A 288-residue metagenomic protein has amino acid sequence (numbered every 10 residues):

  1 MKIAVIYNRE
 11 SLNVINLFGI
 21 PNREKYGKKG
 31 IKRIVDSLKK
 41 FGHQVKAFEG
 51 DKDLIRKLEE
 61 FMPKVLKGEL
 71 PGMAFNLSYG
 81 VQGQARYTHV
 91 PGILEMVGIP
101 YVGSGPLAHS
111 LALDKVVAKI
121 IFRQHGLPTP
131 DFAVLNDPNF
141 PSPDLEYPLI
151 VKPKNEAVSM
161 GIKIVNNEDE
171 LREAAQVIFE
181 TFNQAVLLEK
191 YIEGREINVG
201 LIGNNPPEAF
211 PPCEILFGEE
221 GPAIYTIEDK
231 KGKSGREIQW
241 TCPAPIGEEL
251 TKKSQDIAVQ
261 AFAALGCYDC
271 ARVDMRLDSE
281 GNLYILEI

Functional and structural regions predicted by a protein language model:
M1-V5, V65-L66, S110-R195, P206 (+1 more regions): Active-site nucleotide/adenylate-binding loops and adjacent lid/helix of ATP-dependent enzymes
M1-Y101, L107, L111, V117 (+1 more regions): ATP-binding N-terminal substructure of ATP-dependent carboxylate-amine bond-forming enzymes
Q44-K46, P100, P128-D131, E208: Conserved beta-strand segments of alpha/beta enzyme cores
A74, Y101, F132, V151 (+3 more regions): Generic preference for hydrophobic
E168-D256, L277-Y284: Phosphate-binding site of ATP-dependent enzymes
Q255-V259, A263-E287: C-terminal active-site/capping subdomain that shapes the small-molecule cofactor and substrate pocket of enzyme
